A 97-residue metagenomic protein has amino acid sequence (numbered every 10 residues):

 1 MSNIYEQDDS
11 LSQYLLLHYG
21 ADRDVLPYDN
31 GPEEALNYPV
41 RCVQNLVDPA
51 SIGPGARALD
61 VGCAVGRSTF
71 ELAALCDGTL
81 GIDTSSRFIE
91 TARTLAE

Functional and structural regions predicted by a protein language model:
M1-Y28: N-terminal, positively charged/glycine-rich alpha-helical extensions of SAM-dependent methyltransferases
E33-R57: Conserved alpha-helix/loop element of class I SAM-dependent methyltransferases that forms part of the SAM/SAH-binding
G55-A64, L80: Conserved class I S-adenosyl-L-methionine
R67-L75: Conserved SAM-binding loop of SAM-dependent methyltransferases across substrates and taxa, primarily the Class I
S85: Conserved SAM/SAH-binding beta-strand->alpha-helix loop
I89-E90: Short alpha-helix immediately C-terminal to the canonical SAM-binding loop
T94-E97: S-adenosyl-L-methionine
